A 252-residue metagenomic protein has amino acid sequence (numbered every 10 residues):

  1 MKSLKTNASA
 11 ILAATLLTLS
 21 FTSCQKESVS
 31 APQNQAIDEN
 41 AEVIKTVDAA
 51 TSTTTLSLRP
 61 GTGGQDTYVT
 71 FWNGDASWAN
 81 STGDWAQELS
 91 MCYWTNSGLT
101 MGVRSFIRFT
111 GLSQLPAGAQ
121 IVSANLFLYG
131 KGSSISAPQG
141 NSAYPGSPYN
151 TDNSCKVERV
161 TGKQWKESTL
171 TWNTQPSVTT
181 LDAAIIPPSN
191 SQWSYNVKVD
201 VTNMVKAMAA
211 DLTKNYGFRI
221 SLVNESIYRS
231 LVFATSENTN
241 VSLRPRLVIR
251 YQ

Functional and structural regions predicted by a protein language model:
M1-I11: Bacterial N-terminal signal peptides that target proteins for export
L19-S23: C-terminal motif of bacterial Sec signal peptides marking the signal peptidase cleavage site
Q25-E27: Bacterial signal peptide processing site
V29-G111, E225, E237-R244, I249-Q252: Flexible, small-residue-rich N-terminal segments that precede or flank a structured functional core
G102-R104, Q114-N125: Extended extracellular/luminal ectodomain segments enriched in beta-structured repeat modules
F109, Q120-S133, L247: A short beta-strand element within beta-rich, extracytoplasmic domains of secreted/secretory-pathway proteins
S133-K214: Beta-strand-rich interaction/scaffold domains
R219-T235: Short beta-strand-plus-loop segments that form exposed binding edges in beta-rich domains
